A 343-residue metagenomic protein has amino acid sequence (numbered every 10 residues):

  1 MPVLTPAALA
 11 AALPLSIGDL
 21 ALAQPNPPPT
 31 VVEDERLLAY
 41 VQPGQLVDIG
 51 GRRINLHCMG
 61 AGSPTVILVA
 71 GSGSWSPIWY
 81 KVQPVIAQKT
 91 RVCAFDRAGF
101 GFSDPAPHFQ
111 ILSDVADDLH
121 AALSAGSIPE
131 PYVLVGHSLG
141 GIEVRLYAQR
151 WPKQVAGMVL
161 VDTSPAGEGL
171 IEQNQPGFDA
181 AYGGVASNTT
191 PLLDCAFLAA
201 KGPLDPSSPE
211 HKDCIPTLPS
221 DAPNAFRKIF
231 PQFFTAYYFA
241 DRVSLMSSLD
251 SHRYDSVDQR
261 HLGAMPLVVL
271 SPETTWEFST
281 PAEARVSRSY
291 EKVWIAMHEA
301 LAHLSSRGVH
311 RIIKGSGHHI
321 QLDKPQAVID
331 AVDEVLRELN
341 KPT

Functional and structural regions predicted by a protein language model:
P6-G18: Bacterial N-terminal signal peptides
I17-V66, Q88-T90, F109, D117 (+9 more regions): Alpha/beta-hydrolase fold catalytic core
R52-F102: Conserved HGGG/HGGXW glycine-rich cap/lid loop of the alpha/beta-hydrolase fold
D96, V161-D162, L270: Alpha/beta-hydrolase-fold catalytic nucleophile elbow
R97-V135, W151, G177: Active-site loop/oxyanion-hole signature of alpha/beta-hydrolase fold enzymes
E130-Q173: Conserved hydrolase catalytic core segment
N174-A300: Alpha/beta-hydrolase
S306-T343: Catalytic active-site module of serine/aspartate enzymes centered on a nucleophile-bearing elbow/loop
